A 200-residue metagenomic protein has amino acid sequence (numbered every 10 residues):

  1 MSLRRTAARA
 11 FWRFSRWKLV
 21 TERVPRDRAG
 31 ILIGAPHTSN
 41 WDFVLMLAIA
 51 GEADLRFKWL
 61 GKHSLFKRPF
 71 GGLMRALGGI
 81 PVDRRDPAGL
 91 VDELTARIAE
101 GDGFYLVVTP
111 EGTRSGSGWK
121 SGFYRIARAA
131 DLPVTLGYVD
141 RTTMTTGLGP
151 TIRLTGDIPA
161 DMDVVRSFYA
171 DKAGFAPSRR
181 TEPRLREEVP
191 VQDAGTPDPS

Functional and structural regions predicted by a protein language model:
M1, R5-R16, G71, R75: Short hydrophobic helices that act as membrane-entry/anchoring signals
M1-S2, S39-N40, S64, G116-S117: Short alpha-helix boundary/capping motifs
L3, A7, F14, P87-S200: Non-catalytic C-terminal accessory region of glycerolipid acyltransferases and related lyso-lipid remodeling enzymes
A10-R28: N-terminal signal-anchor transmembrane helix
W12, L47-A50, M74, G149 (+1 more regions): Conserved protein kinase catalytic domain
R16, D54-R56, A76, G103 (+1 more regions): A generic structural signal for alpha->beta connector loops
R23-R85, R141: Catalytic core of membrane glycerolipid acyltransferases/transacylases, capturing the structured, soluble-facing
